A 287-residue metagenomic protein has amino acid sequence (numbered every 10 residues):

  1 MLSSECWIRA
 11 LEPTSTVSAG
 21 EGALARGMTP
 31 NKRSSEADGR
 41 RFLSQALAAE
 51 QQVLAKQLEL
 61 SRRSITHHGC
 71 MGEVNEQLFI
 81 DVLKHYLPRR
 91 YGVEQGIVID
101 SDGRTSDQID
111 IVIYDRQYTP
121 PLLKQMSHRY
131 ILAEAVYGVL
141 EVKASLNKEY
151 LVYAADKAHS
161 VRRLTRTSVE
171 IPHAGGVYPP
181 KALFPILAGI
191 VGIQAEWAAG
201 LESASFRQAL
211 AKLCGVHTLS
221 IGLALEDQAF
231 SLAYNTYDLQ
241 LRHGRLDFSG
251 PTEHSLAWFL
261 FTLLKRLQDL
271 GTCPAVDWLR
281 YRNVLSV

Functional and structural regions predicted by a protein language model:
S3-S4, S15-S18: Serine residues within intrinsically disordered or low-complexity segments
L11, G20-Q108, I113-V287: Intrinsically disordered, low-complexity Ser/Thr/Pro/Gly-rich regulatory segments
